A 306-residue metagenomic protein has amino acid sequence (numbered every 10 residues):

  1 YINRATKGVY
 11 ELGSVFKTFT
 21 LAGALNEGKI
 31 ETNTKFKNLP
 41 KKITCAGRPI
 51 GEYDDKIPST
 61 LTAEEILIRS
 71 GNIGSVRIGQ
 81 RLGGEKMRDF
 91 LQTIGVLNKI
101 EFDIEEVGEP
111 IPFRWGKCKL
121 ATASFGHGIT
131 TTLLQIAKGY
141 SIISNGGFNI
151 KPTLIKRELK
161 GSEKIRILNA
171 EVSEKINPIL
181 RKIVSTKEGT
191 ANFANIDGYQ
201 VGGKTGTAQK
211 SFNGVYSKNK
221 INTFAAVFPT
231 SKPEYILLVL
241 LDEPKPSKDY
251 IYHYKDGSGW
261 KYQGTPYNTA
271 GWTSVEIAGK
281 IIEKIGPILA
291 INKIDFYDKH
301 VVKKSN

Functional and structural regions predicted by a protein language model:
Y1-S14, F19-S258, A270, S274 (+1 more regions): Beta-lactam-recognizing serine transpeptidase/beta-lactamase-like catalytic domain environment
S144, V184, G279-G286, A290: Short amphipathic alpha-helical signal-transduction/dimerization elements
G259-Y267: Short hinge/gating elements
N268-E283: Non-catalytic, well-ordered alpha-helical segments in soluble enzyme domains
K284-N306: Gram-negative outer-membrane assembly/targeting C-terminal domains
